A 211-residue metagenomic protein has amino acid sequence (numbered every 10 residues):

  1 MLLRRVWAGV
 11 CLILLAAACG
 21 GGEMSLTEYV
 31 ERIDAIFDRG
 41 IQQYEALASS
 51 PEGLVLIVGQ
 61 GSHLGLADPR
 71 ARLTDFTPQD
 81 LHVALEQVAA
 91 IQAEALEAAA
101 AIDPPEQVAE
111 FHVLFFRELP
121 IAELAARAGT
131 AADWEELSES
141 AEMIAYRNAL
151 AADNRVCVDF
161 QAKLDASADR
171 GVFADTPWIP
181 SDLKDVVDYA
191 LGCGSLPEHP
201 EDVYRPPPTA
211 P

Functional and structural regions predicted by a protein language model:
M1-A8: Bacterial N-terminal signal peptides that target proteins for export
L15-A18: C-terminal motif of bacterial Sec signal peptides marking the signal peptidase cleavage site
E23-H82, A125-P211: C-terminal amphipathic alpha-helix
D75-P78, H82-R117, A128-E139: Short, solvent-exposed, charged loop/turn and helix-capping segments that join or cap alpha-helices on peripheral
Q92, E118, A122, D153-V156: Polar/charged side chains located within well-ordered beta-strands of beta-rich proteins
